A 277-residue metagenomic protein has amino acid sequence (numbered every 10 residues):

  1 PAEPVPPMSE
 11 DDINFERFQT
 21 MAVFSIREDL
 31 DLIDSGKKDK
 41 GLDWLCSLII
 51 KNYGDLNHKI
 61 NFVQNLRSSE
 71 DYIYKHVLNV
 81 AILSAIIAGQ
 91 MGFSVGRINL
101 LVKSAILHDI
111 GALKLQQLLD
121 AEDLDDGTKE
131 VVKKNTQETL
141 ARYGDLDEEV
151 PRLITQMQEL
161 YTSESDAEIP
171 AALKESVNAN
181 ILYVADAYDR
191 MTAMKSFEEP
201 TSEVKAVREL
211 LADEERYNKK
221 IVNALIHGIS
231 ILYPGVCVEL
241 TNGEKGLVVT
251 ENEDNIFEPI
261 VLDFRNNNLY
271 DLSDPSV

Functional and structural regions predicted by a protein language model:
P1-A2, G235, L262: N-terminal accessory interaction module
E3-V131: Acidic/His-rich, divalent-metal-binding segments that scaffold phosphate/diphosphate chemistry
N79-A88, T128-R142, S202-E214: An active-site-proximal "capping" alpha-helix that borders the catalytic cofactor pocket
I98-D123, T136, R152-E164, L182-D189 (+1 more regions): His-Asp-centered metal-binding catalytic motifs of divalent-metal-dependent phosphohydrolases/nucleases
A105, A141-Y183, F197-T201, E209-E215 (+1 more regions): Histidine/acidic-rich helix-loop-helix segments that form or flank divalent-metal centers in metalloenzyme catalytic
M191-A193: Charged, compositionally biased non-catalytic regions
N255-F264: Short, solvent-exposed secondary-structure boundary/capping segments
R265-V277: Glycine- and charge-enriched low-complexity intrinsically disordered segments
